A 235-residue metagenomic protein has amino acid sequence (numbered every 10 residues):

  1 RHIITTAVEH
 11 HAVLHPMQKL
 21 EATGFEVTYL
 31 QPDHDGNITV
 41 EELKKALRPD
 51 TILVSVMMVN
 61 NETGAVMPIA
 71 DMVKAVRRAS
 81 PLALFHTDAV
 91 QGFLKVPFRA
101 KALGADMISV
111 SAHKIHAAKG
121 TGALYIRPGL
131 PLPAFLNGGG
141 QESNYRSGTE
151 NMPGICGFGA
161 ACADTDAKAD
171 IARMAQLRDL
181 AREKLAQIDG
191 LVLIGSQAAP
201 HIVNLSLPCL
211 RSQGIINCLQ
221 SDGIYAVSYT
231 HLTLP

Functional and structural regions predicted by a protein language model:
R1-L14, E26-Q31, L219: Conserved PLP-anchoring active-site segment centered on the Schiff-base-forming lysine
H10-M17, V40, I69, A118 (+5 more regions): A general structural signal for well-ordered alpha-helical segments in protein cores
P16-L20, A46, P68-A79, R99 (+4 more regions): Alpha-helical structural signal in soluble globular domains
P32-F93: Active-site phosphate-binding strand-loop segment of PLP-dependent enzymes
L94, K101-A160: Active-site PLP attachment segment
D166-C218: Conserved PLP-dependent catalytic core of the aminotransferase class-I/II
T230-P235: Conserved small/polar residues in nucleotide/adenosyl-binding loops
